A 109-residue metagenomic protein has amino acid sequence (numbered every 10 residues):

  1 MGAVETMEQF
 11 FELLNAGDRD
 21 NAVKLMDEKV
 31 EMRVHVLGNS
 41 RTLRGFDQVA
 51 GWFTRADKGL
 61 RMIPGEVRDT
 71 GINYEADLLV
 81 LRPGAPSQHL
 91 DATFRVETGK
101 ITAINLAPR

Functional and structural regions predicted by a protein language model:
M1-R109: C-terminal and inter-domain tail/linker signature
